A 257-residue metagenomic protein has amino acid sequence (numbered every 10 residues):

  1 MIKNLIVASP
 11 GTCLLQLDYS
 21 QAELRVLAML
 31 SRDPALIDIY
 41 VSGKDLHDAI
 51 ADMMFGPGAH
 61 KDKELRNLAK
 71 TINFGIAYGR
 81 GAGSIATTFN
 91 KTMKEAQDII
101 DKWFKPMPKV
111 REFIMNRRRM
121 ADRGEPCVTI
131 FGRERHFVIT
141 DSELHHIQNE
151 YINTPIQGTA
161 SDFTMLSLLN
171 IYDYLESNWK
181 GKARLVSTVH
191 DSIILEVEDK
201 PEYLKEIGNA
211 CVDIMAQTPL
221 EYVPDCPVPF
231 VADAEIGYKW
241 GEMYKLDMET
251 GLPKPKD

Functional and structural regions predicted by a protein language model:
M1-D257: Conserved catalytic core of nucleotide polymerization and phosphodiester-bond processing enzymes
